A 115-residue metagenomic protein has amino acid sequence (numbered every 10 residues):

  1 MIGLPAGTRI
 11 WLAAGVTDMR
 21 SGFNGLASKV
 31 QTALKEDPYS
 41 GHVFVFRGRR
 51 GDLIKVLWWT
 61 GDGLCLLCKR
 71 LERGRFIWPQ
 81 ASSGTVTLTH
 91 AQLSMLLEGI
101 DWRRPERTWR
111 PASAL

Functional and structural regions predicted by a protein language model:
M1-L115: Polybasic/polar functional segments that serve as interface/processing modules
